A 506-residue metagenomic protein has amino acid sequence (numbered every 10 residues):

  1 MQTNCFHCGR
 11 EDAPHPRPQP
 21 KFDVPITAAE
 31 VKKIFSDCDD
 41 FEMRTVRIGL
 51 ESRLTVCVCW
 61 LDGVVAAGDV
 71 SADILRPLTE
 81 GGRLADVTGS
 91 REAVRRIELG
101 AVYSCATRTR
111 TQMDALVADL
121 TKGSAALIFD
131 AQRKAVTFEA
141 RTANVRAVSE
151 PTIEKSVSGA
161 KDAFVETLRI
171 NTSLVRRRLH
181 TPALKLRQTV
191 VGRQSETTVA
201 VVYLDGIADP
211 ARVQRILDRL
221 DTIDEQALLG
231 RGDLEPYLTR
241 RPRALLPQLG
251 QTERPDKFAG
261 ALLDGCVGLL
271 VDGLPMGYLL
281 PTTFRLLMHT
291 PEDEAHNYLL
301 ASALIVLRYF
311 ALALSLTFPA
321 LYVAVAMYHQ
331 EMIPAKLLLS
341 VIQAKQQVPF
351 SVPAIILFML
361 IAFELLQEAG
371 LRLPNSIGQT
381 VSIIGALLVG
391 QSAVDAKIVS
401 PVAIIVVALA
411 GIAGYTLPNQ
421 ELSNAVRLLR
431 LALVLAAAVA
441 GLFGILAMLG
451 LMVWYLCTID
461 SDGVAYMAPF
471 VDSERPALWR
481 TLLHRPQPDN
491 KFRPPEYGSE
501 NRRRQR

Functional and structural regions predicted by a protein language model:
M1-T317, A335, L456-R506: Membrane-embedded alpha-helical signal segments
S315-A324, E331-R506: Generic detector of multi-pass transmembrane helix bundles and their immediately adjacent loops in polytopic membrane
